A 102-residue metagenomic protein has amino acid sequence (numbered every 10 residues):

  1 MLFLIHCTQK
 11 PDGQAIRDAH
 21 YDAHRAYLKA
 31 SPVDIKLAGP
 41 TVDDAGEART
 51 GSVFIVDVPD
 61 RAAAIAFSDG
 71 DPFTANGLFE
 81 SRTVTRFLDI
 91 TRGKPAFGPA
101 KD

Functional and structural regions predicted by a protein language model:
M1-D102: Conserved, structured core segments of small domains
